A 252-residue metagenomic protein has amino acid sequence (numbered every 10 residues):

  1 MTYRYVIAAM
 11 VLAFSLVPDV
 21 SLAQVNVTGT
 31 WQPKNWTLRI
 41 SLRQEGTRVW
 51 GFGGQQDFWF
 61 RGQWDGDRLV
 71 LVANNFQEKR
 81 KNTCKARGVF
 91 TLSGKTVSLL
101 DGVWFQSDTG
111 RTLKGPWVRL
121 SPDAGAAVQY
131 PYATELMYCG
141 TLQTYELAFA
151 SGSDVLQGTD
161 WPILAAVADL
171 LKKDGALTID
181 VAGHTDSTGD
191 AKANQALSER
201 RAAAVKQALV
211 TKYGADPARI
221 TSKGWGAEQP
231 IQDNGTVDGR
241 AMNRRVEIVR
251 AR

Functional and structural regions predicted by a protein language model:
M1-A8: Bacterial N-terminal signal peptides that target proteins for export
A8-V17: Bacterial N-terminal signal peptides
V17-A23: Sec/Tat signal peptide C-region and signal peptidase I cleavage site
Q24-T96, D101-W104: Central antiparallel beta-sheet cores of small beta-barrel/beta-sandwich binding domains
T28, W161, A165-A168, N194 (+1 more regions): Extracytoplasmic/secreted envelope proteins and their assembly/folding machinery, especially bacterial periplasmic
G46, Q55, W64, A73-Q77 (+6 more regions): A mature extracytoplasmic/lumenal domain signature
L92-T178, T211, R252: Periplasmic peptidoglycan-binding/tethering modules of Gram-negative envelope proteins
A182-R252: Periplasmic OmpA-like peptidoglycan-binding domain that tethers envelope proteins to the cell wall
